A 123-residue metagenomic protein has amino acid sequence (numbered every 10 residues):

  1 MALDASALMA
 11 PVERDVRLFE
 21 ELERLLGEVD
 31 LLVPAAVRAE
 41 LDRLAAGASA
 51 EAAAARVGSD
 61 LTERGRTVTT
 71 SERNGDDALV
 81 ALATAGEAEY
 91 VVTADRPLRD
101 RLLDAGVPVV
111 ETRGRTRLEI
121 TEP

Functional and structural regions predicted by a protein language model:
M1-R64: Domain-level signal for Mg2+-assisted phosphodiester chemistry and nucleotide/NA-binding surfaces in nucleic-acid
G27-D30, E87, G106: Residue-level detector of structured alpha->beta connecting loops
L31-V33, Y90-T93: Short, hydrophobic beta-strand segments that form beta-sheet elements in well-ordered domains
A35, S71, R113: Residues at the C-termini of beta-strands that transition into short coil/loop
A46-G47, A83, E122-P123: Short, surface-exposed amphipathic charged segments that create phosphate/polyanion-binding patches used for binding
R66-R73: Short acidic-hydrophobic, aromatic-tinged amphipathic segments that line or gate anion-handling sites
R73-Y90, R96-D104: Acidic, metal-associated active-site segment
R99-P123: Acidic, PIN/NYN-like endoribonuclease modules and their adjacent C-terminal/linker elements
